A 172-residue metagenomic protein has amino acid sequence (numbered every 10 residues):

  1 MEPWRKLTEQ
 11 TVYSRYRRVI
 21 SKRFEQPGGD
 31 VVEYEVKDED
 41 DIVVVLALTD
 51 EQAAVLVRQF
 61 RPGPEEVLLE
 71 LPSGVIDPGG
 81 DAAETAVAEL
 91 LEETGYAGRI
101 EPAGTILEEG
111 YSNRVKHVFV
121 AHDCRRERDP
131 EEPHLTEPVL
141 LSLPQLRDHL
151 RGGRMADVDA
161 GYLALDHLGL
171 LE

Functional and structural regions predicted by a protein language model:
P3-T11, E101-A103: Short secondary-structure junctions
L7-V44, D50: Acidic, metal-coordinating catalytic segment for phosphate/diphosphate chemistry, firing primarily on the Nudix
S14, G63, E109-Y111: Short glycine/serine/proline-enriched coil/turn segments at secondary-structure junctions
V32, E39-V44, T49, G74-D159: Unchanged
A53-A54: Hydrophobic "anchor" residues
G63-L69: A conserved beta-turn-beta hairpin within the catalytic core of GNAT-like acetyltransferases that forms part
A160-E172: Charged phosphate-binding loop/patch that engages nucleotide di/tri-phosphates or the phosphate backbone of nucleic
